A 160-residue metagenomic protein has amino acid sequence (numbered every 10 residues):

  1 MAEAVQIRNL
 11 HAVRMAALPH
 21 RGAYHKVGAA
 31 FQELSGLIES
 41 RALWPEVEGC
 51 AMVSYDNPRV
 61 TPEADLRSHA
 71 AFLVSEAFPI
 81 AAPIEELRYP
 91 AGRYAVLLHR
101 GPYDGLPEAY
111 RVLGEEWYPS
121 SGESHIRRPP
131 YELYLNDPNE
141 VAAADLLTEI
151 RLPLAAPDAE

Functional and structural regions predicted by a protein language model:
M1-E160: A solvent-exposed interaction/effector surface
